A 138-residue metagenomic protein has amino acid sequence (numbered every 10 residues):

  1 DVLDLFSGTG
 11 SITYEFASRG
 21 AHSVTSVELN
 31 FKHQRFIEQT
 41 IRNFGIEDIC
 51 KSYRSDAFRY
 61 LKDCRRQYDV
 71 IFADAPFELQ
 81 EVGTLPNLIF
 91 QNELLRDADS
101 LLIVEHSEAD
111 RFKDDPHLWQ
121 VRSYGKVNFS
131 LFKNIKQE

Functional and structural regions predicted by a protein language model:
D1-E138: Class I S-adenosyl-L-methionine-dependent methyltransferase catalytic core
